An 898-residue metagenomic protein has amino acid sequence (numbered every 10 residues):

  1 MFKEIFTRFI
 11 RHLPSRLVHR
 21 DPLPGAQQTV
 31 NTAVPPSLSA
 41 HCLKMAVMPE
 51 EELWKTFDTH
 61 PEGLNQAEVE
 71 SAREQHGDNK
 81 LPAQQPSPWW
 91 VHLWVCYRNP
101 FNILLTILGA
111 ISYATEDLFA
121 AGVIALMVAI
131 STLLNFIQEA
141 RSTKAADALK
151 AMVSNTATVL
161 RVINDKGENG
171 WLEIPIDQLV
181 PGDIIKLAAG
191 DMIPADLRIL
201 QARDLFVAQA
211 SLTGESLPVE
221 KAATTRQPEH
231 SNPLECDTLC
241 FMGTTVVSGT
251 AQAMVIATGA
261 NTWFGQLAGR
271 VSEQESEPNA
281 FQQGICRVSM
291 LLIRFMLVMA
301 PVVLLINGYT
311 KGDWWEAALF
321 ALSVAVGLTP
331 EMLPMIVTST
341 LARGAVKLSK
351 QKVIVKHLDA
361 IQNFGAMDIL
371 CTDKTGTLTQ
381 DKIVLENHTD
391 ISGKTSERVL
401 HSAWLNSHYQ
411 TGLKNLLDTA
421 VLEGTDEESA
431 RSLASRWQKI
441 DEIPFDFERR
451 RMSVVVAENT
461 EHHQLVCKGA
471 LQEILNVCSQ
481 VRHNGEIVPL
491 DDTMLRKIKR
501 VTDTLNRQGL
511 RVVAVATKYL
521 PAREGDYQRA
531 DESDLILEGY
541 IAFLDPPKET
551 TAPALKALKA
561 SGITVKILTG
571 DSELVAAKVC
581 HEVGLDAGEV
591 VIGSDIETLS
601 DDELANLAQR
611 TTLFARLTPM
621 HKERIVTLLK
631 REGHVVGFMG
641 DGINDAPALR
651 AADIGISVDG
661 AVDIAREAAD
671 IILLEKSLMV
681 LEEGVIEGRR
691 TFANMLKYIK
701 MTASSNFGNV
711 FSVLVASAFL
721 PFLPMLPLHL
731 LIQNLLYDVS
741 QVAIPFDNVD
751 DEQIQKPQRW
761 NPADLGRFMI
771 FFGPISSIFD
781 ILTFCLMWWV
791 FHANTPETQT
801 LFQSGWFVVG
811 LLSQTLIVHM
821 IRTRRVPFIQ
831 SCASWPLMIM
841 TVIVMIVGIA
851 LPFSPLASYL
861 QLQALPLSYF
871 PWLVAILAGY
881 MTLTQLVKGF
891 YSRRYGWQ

Functional and structural regions predicted by a protein language model:
M1-V180, I185-I193, R198-F206, A210-L217 (+4 more regions): Non-lumenal N-terminal regulatory segments of integral membrane proteins
D78-A110, T143, H230-L239, R270-V298 (+6 more regions): Soluble-to-membrane junctions at the N-terminal ends of transmembrane alpha-helices in multi-pass ion-transporting
V95-A114, V128, T132, S154-N155 (+10 more regions): Alpha-helical transmembrane segments of multi-pass membrane proteins, especially the membrane-embedded transport
I103-V123, I163-K166, L291-T329, A342 (+6 more regions): Helix-interface capping motifs at the ends of transmembrane segments in multi-pass membrane proteins
T115, V123-S154, R161, E277-T372 (+5 more regions): Hydrophobic alpha-helical transmembrane segments
F206, A223-T224, Q380-L400, H581-L585 (+3 more regions): Basic, amphipathic juxtamembrane/active-site segments that coordinate anionic phosphate or diphosphate groups
L239-V247, N363-L537, F543, K556-A557 (+6 more regions): Cytosolic catalytic regions of ATP/NTP-dependent phosphoryl-transfer enzymes
V303, P334, L341-R343, A587-F638 (+1 more regions): Membrane-embedded transport module
